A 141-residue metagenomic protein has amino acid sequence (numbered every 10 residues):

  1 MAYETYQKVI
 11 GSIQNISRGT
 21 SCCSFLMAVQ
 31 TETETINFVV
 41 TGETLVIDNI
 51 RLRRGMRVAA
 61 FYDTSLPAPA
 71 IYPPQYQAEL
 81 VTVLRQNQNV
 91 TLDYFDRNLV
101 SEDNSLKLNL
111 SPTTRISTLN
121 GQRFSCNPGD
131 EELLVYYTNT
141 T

Functional and structural regions predicted by a protein language model:
M1-L26, I47-N109, L119-T141: Short, flexible, surface-exposed loop segments at domain boundaries
Y3, A28-Q30, G42: Homeobox/homeodomain signature
T31-T35, D103-S105: Glycine-centered tight beta-turn/hairpin loop motif at sheet-sheet or coil-to-beta transitions
E34-I50, T113-Q122: A cross-kingdom feature marking solvent-exposed beta-strand/loop segments within repeated, beta-rich binding/scaffold
